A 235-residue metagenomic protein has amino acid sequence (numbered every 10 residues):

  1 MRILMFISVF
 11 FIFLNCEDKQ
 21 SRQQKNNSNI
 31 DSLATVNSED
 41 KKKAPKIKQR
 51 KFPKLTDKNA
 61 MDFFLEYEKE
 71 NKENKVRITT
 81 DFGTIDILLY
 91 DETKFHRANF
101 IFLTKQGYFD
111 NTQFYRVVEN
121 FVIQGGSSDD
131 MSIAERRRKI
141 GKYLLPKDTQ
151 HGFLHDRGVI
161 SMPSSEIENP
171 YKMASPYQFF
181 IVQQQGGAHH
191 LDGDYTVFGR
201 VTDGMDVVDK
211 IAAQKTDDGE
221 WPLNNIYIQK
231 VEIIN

Functional and structural regions predicted by a protein language model:
L4-I12: Sec-dependent N-terminal signal peptides
C16-N235: Cyclophilin-like peptidyl-prolyl cis-trans isomerases
